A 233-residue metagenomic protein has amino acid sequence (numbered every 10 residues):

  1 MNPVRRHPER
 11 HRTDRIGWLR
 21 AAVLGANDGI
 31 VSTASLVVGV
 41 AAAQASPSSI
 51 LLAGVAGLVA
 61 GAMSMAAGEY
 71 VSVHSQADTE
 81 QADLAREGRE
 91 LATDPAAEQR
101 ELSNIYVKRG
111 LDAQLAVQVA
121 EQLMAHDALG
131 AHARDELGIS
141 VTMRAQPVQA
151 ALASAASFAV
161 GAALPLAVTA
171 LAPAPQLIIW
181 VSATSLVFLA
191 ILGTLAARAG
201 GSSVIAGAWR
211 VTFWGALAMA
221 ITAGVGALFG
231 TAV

Functional and structural regions predicted by a protein language model:
M1-S72: Internal alpha-helical transmembrane segments
M1-W18, V73-A155: Cytosol/matrix-facing amphipathic helices and coiled-coil assembly/linker segments of eukaryotic membrane proteins
D14-G25, P47-V55, L115, Q146-L152 (+2 more regions): The feature identifies polytopic integral membrane transport proteins across all domains of life
G29-A34, S154-L164: Core segments of transmembrane alpha-helices that mediate helix-helix packing or line hydrophobic substrate/ligand
P175-F188: Structural signature of hydrophobic alpha-helical transmembrane segments
I191-A216: Interfacial loop-to-transmembrane junctions
A223-V233: Juxtamembrane boundary at the C-terminal end of a transmembrane helix
